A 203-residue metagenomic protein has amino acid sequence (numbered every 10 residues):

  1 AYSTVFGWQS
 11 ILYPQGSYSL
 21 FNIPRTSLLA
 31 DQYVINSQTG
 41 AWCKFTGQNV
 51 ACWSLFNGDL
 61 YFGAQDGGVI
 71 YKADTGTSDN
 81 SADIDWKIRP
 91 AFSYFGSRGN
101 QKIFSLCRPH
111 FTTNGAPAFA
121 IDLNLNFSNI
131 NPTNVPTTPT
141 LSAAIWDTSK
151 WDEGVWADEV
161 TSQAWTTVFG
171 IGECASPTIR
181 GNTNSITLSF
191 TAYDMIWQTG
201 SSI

Functional and structural regions predicted by a protein language model:
A1-I203: Beta-sheet repeat architectures centered on beta-propellers
